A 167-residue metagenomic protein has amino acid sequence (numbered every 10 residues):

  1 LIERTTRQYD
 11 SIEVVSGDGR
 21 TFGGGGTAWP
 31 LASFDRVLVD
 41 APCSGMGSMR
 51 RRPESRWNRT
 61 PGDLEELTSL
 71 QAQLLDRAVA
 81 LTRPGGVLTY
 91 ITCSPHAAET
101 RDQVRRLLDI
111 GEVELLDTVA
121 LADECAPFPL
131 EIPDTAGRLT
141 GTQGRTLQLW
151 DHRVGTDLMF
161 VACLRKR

Functional and structural regions predicted by a protein language model:
L1-R167: S-adenosylmethionine
